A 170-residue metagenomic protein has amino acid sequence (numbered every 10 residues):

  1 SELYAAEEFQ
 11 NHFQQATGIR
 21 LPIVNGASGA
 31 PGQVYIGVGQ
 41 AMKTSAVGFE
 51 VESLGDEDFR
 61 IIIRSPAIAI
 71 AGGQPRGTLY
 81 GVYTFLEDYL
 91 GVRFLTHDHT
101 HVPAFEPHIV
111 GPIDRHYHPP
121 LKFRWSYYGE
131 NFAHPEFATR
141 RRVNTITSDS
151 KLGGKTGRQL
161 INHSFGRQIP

Functional and structural regions predicted by a protein language model:
S1: Acidic/histidine-rich, surface-exposed loop or edge segments in extracytoplasmic proteins
Y4-E8, H12-Q14, V51-P170: Feature activates predominantly on carbohydrate-active enzymes
G18-A27, H97-D98: Surface-exposed patches in mature extracellular/periplasmic domains of secreted proteins
R20-P22, Q33-Y35, R60-I62, R124: Ser/Thr- (and often Asn-) enriched beta-sheet segments in non-cytosolic proteins
I23-E52: Short, well-ordered secondary-structure micro-motifs within conserved domains or adaptor modules
